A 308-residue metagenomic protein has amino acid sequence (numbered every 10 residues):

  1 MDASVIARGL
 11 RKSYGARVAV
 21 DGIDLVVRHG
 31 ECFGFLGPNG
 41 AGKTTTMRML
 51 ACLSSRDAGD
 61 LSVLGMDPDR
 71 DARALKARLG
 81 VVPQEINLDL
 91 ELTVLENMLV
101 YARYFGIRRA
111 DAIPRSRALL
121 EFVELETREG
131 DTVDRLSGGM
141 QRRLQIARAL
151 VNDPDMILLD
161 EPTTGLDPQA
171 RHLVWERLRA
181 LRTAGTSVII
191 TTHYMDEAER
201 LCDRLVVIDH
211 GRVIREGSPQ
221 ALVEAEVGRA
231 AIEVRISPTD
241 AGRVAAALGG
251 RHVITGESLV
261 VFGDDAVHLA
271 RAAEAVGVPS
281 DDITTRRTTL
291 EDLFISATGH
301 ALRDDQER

Functional and structural regions predicted by a protein language model:
L99, R103, A110-R128: Conserved ABC ATPase "signature" region
T132-L136: Conserved ABC ATPase signature
D153: Conserved catalytic motifs of ABC-family nucleotide-binding domains
I157-D160: Catalytic Walker B motif of ABC-type/P-loop ATPase nucleotide-binding domains
W175-D264: ABC transporter nucleotide-binding domain
